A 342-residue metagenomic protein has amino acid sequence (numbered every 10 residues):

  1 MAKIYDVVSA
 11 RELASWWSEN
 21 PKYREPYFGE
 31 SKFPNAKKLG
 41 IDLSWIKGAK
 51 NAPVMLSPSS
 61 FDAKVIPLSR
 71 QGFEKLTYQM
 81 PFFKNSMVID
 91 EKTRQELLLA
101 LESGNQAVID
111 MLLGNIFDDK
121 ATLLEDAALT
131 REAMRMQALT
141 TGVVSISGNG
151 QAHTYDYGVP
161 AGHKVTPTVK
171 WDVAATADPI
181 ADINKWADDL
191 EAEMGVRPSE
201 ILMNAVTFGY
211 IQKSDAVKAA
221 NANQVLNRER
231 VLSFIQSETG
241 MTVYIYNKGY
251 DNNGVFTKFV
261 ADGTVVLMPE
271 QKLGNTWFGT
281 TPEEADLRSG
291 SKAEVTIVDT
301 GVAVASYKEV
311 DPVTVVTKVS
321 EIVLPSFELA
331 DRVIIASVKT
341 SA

Functional and structural regions predicted by a protein language model:
M1-D42, D331-A342: N-terminal alpha-helical "arm" segments
A14-W17, D182-A187, P325: Short, Φ-rich (hydrophobic/aromatic) sequence segments
N20, R24, T130, M134-Q137 (+5 more regions): Short secondary-structure junctions and interdomain/linker hinges
K32-L101: Assembly/oligomerization interface modules of large self-assembling protein complexes
G40, E200-N204, I245: A structural signal for short, well-ordered beta-strand segments and their strand-loop junctions that often border
P81-V159, D178, D182, L190-A205 (+1 more regions): Long, contiguous amphipathic alpha-helices that act as assembly "spine/axial" helices in icosahedral shell and virion
A152-L226, R230: Extended, solvent-exposed, turn-rich assembly/linker loops in the middle of proteins
K218-A342: Sequence/fold signature of self-assembling virion shell proteins
